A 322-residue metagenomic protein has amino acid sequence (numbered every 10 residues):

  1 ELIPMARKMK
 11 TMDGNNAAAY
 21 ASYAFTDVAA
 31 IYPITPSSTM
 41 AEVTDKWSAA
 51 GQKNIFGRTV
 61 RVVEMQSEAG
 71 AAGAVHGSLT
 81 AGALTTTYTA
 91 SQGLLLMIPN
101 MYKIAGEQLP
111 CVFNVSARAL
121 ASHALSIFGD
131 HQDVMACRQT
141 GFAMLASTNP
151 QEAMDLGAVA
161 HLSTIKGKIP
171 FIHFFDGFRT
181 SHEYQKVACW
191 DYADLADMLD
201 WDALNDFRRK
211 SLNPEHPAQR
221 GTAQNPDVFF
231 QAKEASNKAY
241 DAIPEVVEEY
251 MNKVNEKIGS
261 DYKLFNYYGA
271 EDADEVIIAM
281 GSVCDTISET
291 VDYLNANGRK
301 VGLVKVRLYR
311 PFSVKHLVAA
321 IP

Functional and structural regions predicted by a protein language model:
L2-A136, G141, A158, G177-F178: Thiamine diphosphate
D45-S48, Y102-A105, H161-S163, A188-D191 (+2 more regions): Short, solvent-exposed amphipathic alpha-helical segments in soluble enzyme and RNA/protein-processing domains
F56-V60, F171-N266: Conformationally flexible catalytic loops at phosphate/diphosphate-handling active centers
M97, H123, H182-Y184, T286-S288: Short helix/loop capping segments that flank catalytic or ligand/cofactor-binding pockets
R118-A119, F175-H182, G281-V283: Glycine-rich beta-alpha junction loops
I127-G177, W201-L204: Conserved thiamine diphosphate
N252-P322: Thiamine diphosphate
